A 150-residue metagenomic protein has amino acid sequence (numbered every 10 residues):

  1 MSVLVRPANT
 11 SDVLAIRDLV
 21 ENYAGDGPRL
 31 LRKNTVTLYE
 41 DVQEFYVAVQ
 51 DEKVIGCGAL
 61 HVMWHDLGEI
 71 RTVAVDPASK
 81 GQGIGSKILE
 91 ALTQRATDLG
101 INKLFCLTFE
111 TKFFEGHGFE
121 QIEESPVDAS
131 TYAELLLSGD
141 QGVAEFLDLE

Functional and structural regions predicted by a protein language model:
M1-R32, V49: Short amphipathic alpha-helix that is part of the acyltransferase structural core
D12, D66, F109-E110: A generic "binding-loop/recognition-motif" signal
Y23-A24, Q121-E124, D140: Short, hinge-like loop/turn segments at secondary-structure boundaries
R32-F45, Q50, G56-A74: A conserved beta-strand-loop-helix scaffold within acyl/acetyltransferase catalytic domains
V75, G81-Q94, C106: Conserved acetyl-CoA-binding loop-helix of GNAT-fold acetyltransferases
D98, N102, T108-L135: Conserved active-site alpha-helix within GNAT-family acetyltransferase domains
V127-E150: C-terminal "cap" of GNAT-fold acetyltransferases
